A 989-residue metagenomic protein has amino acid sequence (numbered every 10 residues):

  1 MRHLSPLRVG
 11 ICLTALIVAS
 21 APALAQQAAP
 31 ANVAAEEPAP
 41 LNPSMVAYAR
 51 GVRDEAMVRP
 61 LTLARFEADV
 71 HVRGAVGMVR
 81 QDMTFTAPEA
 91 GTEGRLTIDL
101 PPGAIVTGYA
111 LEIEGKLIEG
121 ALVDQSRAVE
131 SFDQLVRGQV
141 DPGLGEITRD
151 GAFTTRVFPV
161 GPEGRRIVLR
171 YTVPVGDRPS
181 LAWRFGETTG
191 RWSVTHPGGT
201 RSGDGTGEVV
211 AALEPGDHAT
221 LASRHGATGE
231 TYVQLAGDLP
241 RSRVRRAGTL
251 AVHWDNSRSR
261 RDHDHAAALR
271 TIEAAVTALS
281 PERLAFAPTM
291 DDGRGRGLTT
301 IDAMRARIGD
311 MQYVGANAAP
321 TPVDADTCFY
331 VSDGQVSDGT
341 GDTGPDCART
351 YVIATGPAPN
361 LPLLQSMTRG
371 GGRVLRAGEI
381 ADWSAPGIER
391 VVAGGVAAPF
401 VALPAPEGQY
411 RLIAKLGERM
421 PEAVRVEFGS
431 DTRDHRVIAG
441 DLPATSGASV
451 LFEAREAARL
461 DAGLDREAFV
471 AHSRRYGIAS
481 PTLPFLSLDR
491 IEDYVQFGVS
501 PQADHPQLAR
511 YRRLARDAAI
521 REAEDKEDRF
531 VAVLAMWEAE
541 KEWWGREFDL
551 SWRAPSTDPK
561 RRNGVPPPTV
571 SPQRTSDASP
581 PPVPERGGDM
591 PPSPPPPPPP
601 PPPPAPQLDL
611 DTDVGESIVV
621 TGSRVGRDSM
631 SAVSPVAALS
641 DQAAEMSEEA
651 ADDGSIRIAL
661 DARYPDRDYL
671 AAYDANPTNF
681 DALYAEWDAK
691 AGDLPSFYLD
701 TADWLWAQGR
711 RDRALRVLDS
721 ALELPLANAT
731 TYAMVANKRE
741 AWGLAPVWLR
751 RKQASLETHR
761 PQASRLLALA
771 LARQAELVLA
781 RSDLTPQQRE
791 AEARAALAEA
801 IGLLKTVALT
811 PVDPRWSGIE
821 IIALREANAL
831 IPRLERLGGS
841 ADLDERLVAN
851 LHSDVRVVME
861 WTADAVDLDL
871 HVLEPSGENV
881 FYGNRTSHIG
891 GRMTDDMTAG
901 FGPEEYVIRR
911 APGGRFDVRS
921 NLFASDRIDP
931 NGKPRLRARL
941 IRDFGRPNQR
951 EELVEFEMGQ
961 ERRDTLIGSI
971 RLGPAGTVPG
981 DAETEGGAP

Functional and structural regions predicted by a protein language model:
A25-G74: N-terminal, polar/Ser/Thr-rich
R65, I301-M304, A578, T621-A644: N-terminal periplasmic "start-of-domain" segments of outer-membrane beta-barrel proteins
I98-D99, T107-H253, A275, V352 (+2 more regions): An acidic, Ser/Thr-enriched
R243-I301, D324-V331: Von Willebrand factor
R294-F329, Q335-D338, A358-N360: Von Willebrand factor
G309, S332-A385: VWA/integrin I-like adhesion module and closely mimicked acidic/polar interface patches used
P345-C347, L660-R663, A691-Y698, R711-D712 (+3 more regions): Generic helix N-cap/helix-start motif at coil->alpha-helix transitions
L830-P989: Intrinsic-disorder/low-complexity signal
